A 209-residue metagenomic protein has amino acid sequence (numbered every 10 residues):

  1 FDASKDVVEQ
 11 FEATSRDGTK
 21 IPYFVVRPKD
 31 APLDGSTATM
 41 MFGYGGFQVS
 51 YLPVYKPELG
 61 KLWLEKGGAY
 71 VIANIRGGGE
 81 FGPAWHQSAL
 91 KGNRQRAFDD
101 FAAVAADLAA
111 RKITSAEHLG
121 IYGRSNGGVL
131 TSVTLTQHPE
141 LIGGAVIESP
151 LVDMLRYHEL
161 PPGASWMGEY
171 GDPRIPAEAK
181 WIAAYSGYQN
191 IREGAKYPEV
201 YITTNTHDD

Functional and structural regions predicted by a protein language model:
F1-G35, V49-L52, P57-K66, D107 (+1 more regions): Non-catalytic accessory segments flanking enzyme active sites
V7, T19, T37, S115-E117 (+1 more regions): Exposed loop/turn and edge beta-strand positions of beta-sandwich/beta-sheet ligand-binding modules
S15-D17, F42-G45, I75: Glycine-rich, acidic and aromatic/proline-enriched surface loops and short helix-turn segments that act as binding
V26, F42-G43, Y122, T203: Short hydrophobic segments within beta-strands
T37, Y44-V49, S125: Active-site glycine-rich loops that stabilize anionic/oxyanionic intermediates across multiple enzyme folds
T37-A38, I142: Local beta-strand N-terminus motif with an aromatic residue
A38-F42, Y70, V200: Hydrophobic beta-strand anchors of alpha/beta hydrolase catalytic cores
L59, K66, I72-D209: Active-site-proximal cap/loop segments of hydrolase catalytic domains
